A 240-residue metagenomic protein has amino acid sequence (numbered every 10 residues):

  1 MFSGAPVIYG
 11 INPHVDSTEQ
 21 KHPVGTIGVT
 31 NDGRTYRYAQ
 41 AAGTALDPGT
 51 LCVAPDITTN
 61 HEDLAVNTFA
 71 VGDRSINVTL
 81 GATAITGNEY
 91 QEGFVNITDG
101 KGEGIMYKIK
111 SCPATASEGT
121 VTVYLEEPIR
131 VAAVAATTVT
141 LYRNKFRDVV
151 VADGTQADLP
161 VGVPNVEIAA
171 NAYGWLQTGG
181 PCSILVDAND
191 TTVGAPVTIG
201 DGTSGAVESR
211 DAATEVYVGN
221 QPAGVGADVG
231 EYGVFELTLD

Functional and structural regions predicted by a protein language model:
M1-G87, D99-D240: Extracellular receptor-binding modules and their adjoining Ser/Thr/Gly/Asp/Asn-rich linkers
